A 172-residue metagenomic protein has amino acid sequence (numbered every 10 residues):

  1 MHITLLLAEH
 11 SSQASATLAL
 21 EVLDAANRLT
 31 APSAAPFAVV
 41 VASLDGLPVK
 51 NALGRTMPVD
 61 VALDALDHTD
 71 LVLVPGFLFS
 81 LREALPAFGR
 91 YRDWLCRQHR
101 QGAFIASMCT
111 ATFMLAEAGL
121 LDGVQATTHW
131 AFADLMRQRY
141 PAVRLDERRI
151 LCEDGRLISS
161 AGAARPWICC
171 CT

Functional and structural regions predicted by a protein language model:
M1-I105, F113-E117, E147: Extended, subdomain-level signal for the structured scaffold at the beginning of enzyme domains
T17-L20, D24, R137, W167-C171: Predominant activation on well-ordered alpha-helical scaffold segments within soluble catalytic domains
R92, H129-A133, A164-W167, C171: Hydrophobic, well-ordered secondary-structure segments
R100-I105, L120-Q125, R156: Short active-site oxyanion
F113-G119, C152, W167: Acidic/polar active-site rim loop that often engages polyanionic ligands
L121-L151: A conserved active-site-flanking secondary-structure segment within enzyme catalytic domains
I150-T172: Conserved anion/nucleotide-ligand pocket segment
